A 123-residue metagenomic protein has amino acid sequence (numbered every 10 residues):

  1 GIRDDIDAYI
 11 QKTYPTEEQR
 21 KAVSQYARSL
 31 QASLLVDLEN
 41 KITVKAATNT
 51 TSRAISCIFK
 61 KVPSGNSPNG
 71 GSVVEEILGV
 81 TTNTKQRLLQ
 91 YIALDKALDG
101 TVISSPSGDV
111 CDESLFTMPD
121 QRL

Functional and structural regions predicted by a protein language model:
D4-L123: Calcium-binding acidic motifs and repeat modules
